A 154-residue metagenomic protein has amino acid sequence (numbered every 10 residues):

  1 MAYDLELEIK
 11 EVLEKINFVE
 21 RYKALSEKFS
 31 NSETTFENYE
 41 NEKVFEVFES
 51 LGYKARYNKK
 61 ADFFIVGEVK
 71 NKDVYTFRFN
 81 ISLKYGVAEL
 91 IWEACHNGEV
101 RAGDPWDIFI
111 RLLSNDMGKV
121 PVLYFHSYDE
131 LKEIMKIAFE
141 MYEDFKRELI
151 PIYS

Functional and structural regions predicted by a protein language model:
M1-F18, L25-F36, N41-K43, V66-D73 (+1 more regions): Intrinsically disordered, low-complexity regulatory regions enriched in serine/threonine/proline and acidic residues
E33-K59: Amphipathic alpha-helical segments
E49, D73-Y75: Residues that act as N-cap/strand-start positions at coil-to-secondary-structure junctions
N58-G67: Short linear loop/turn motifs
F77-I81: Hydrophobic/aromatic beta-strand elements that line small-molecule binding cavities or substrate pockets in beta-rich
